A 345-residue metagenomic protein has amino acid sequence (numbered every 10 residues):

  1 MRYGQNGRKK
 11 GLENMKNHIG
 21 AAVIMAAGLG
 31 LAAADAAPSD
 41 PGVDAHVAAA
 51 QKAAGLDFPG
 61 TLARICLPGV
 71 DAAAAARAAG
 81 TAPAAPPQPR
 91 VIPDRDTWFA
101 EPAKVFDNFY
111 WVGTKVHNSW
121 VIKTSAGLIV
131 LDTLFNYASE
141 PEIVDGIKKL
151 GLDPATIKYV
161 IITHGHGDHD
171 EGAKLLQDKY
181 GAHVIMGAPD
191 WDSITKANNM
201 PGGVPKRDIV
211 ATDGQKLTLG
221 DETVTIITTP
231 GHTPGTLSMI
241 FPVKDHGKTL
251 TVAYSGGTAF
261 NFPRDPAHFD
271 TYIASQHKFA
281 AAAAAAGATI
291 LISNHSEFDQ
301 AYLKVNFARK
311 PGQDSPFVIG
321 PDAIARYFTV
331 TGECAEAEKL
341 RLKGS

Functional and structural regions predicted by a protein language model:
M1-N14: Short, Lys/Arg-enriched N-terminal segments with co-localized hydrophobic residues within the first ~10-30 amino acids
E13-A22: Bacterial N-terminal signal peptides that target proteins for export
A21-G30: Bacterial N-terminal signal peptides
A32-I92, H246, G257-S345: Accessory terminal helices/loops
D40-K52, A138-P141, D145-K216, R309-P311 (+2 more regions): Active-site HxH/HxHxD metal-binding segment of metal-dependent hydrolases
P89, F99, K104-D107, L152-T156 (+5 more regions): Metallo-beta-lactamase
R95-L150, S238-A259: Conserved beta-strand hairpin/beta-sheet module of binuclear metal-dependent hydrolase folds, prominently
A138, G165-E171, W191-I194, P234-L237 (+3 more regions): Active-site environment of divalent metal-dependent phosphoester hydrolases
